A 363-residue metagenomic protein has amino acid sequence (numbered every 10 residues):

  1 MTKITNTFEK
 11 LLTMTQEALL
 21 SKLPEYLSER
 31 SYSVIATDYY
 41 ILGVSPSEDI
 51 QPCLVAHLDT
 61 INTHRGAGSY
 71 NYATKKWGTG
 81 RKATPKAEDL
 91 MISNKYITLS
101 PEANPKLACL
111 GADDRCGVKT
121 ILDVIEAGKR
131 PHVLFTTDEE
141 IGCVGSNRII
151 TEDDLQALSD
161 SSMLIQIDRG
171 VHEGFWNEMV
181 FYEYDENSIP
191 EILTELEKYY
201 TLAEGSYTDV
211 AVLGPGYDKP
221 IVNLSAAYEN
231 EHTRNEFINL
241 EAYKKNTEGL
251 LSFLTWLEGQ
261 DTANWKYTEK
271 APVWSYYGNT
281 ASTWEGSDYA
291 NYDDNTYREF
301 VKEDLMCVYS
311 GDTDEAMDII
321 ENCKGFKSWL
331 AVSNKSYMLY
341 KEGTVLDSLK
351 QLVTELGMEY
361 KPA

Functional and structural regions predicted by a protein language model:
T2-C53: A non-catalytic alpha/beta surface segment that caps or lines the substrate-entry region of metallo-dependent hydrolase
S28-A36, E197-L202, Y360-P362: Short secondary-structure junctions
E48-R130, E140-G142: Active-site metal-coordination/substrate-binding segment of hydrolases, especially metallo-dependent peptidases
N104-N187, L202: Acidic/histidine-rich catalytic neighborhood of metal-dependent amide-processing enzymes
N177-Y217, A363: An extended, acidic, His-containing surface patch that forms the Zn2+-binding/catalytic region of metallohydrolases
T201-N246: Zn-dependent metallopeptidase/amidohydrolase metal-coordination segment
N230-N295, L305, Q351-E359: His/Asp/Glu-rich mid-to-C-terminal helical/loop segments that flank catalytic regions of hydrolases
Y289, A316-L346, K350: Acidic, low-complexity, intrinsically disordered interaction modules
